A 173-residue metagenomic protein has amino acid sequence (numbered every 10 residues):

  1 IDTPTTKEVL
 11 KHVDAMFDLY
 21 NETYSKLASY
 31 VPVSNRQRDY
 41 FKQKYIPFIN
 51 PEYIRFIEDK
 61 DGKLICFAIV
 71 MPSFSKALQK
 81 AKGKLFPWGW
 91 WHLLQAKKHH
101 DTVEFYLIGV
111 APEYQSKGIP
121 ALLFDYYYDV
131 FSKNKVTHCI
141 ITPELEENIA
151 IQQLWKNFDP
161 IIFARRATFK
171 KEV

Functional and structural regions predicted by a protein language model:
D2-V110: A conserved beta-strand-loop-helix scaffold within acyl/acetyltransferase catalytic domains
L94-A96, K156-I161: Short proline/glycine-enriched turn/loop segments at secondary-structure junctions
T102-V103, F131-L145: Conserved GNAT acetyl-CoA-binding A-motif
T102-V110, Q115-D129, N157: Conserved acetyl-CoA-binding loop-helix of GNAT-fold acetyltransferases
V110-Q115, I141-I151: Conserved beta-strand-loop-alpha-helix junction that forms the acyl-donor binding cleft
G118-D125, F131-V136, I151-Q152, R166-A167: Long, C-terminal catalytic modules of enzymes
I140-T142, D159-E172: Conserved catalytic-core motifs of GNAT/GCN5-like acyltransferases
